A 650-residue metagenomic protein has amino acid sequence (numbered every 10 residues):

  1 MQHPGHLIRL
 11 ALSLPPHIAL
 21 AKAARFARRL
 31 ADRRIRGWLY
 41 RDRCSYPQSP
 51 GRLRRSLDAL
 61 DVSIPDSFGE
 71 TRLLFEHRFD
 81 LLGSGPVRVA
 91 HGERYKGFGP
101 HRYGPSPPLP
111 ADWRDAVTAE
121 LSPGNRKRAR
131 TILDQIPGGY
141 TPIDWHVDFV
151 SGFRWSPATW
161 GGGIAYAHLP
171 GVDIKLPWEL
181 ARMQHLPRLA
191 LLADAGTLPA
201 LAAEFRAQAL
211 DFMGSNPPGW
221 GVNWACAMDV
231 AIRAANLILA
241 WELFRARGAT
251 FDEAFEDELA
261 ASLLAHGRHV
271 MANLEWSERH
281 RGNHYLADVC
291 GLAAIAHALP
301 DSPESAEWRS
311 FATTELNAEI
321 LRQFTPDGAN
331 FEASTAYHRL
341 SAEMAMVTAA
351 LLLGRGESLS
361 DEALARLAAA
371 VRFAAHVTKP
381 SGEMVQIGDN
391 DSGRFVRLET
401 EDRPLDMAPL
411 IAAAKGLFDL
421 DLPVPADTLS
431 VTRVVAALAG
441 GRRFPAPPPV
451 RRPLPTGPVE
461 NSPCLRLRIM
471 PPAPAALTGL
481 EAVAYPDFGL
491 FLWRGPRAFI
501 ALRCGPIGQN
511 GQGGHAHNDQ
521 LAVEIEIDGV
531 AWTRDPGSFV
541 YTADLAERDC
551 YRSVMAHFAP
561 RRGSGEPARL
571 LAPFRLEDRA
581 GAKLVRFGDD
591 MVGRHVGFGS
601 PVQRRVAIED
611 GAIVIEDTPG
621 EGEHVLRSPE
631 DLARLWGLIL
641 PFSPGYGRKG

Functional and structural regions predicted by a protein language model:
M1-I18: Compositionally biased, charge-rich terminal segments
L10, L14, K22, F26 (+7 more regions): Beta-strand-rich N-terminal accessory domains
L30, R34-H168, K175-E179: Extended, charge-enriched "interface" segments that sit outside catalytic cores
D134, F491, V523-I525, D617 (+1 more regions): Short polybasic amphipathic segments
Q135, R154-T159, G163-A167, G171-R372 (+2 more regions): Aromatic-lined, polymer-binding surfaces characteristic of secreted/periplasmic polysaccharide-degrading enzymes
F149, Q184-P187, G495-R497, P506 (+1 more regions): Short, flexible loop/turn elements at secondary-structure junctions
A231, N390-D391, R397-R403, L420-T428 (+4 more regions): CBM-like, beta-strand-rich accessory domains located in the C-terminal region of large, secreted polysaccharide-active
A329, A333-W532, R586-D590: Carbohydrate-active enzyme catalytic cores, enriched for enzymes that act on polyanionic acidic polysaccharides
